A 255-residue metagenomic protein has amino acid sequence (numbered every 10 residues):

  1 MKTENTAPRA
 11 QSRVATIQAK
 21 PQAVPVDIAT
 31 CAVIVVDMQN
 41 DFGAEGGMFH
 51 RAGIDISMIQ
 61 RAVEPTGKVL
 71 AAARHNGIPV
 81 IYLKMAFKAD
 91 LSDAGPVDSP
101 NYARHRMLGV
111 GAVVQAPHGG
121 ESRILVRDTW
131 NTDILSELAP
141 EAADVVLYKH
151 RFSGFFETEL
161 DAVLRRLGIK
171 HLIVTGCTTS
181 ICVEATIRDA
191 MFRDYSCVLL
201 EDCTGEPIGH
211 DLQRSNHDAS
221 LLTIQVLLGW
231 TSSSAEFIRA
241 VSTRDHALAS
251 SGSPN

Functional and structural regions predicted by a protein language model:
M1-A32, D41, K68-N76, D93 (+1 more regions): Active-site-adjacent betaalpha module
A29, G47-A73, I78-K84: A short alpha/beta connector and helix-capping loop motif
V36-D37: N-terminal nucleotide-binding beta1-loop-alpha1 segment
N40-G46: Oxyanion-hole/transition-state-stabilizing segment in secreted/luminal serine hydrolases and related acyltransferases
G46-I54, G95-V97, A190: Surface-exposed, active-site-proximal loop segments in enzymatic domains
L83-A86, C177: Short, well-ordered beta-to-alpha junction loops that form the rim of enzyme active sites and present histidine/acidic
K88-S92: Short catalytic/ligand-binding loop motif for oxyanion handling, primarily in non-cytosolic enzymes, centered on
